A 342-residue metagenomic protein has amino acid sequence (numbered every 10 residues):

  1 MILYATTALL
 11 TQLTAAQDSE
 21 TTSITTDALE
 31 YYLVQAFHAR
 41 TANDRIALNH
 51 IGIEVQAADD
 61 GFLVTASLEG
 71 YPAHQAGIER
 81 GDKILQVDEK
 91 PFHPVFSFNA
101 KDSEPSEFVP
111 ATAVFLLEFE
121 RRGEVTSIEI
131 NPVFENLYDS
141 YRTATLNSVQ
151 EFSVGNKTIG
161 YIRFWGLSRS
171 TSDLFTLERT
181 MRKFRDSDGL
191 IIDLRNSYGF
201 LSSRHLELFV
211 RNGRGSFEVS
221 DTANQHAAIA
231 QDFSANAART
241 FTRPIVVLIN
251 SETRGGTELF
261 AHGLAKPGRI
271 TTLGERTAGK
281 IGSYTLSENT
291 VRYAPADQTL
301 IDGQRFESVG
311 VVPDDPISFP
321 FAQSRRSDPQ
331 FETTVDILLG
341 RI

Functional and structural regions predicted by a protein language model:
L13, D18-D60, V114-L116, R122-S148 (+1 more regions): Extended, small/polar residue-biased N-terminal targeting/export presequences and adjacent propeptide/linker tracts
T26, E30, Y161, D173-M181 (+6 more regions): Extracytoplasmic/secreted envelope proteins and their assembly/folding machinery, especially bacterial periplasmic
I46-Q86, K90-P94, R169-S170: PDZ/PDZ-like domain segments forming the peptide/carboxylate-binding groove, activating on the N-terminal beta-strands
G70-P72, P91-F92, N136, G166-S170 (+5 more regions): Solvent-exposed loop/turn segments at secondary-structure junctions within structured extracellular/periplasmic domains
A73-A100, I191-I192, L264-P267, T272-L273 (+1 more regions): Conserved PDZ fold ligand-binding element
I84-Q86, I162-R163, F184-G199, V247-L248: Short acidic catalytic loops
D88-S187, G310-F319, S324: C-terminal, low-ordered peptide segments at domain boundaries
S197-L248, E252, I281-L300, F306 (+1 more regions): Gly/Ser/Thr-rich loop/hinge elements
